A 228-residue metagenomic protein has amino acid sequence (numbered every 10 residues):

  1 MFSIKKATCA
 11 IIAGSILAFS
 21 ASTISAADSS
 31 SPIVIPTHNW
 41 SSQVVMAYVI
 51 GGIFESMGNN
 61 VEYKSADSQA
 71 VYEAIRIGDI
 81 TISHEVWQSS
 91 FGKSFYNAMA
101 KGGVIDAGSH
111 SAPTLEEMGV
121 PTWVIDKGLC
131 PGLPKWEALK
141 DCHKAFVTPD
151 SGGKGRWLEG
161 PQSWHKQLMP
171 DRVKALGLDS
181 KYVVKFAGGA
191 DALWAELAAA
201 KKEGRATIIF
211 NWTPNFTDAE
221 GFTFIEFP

Functional and structural regions predicted by a protein language model:
M1-I11: Bacterial N-terminal signal peptides that target proteins for export
A10-S20: Bacterial N-terminal signal peptides
S22-A26: Sec/Tat signal peptide C-region and signal peptidase I cleavage site
S29-S42, N59-K64, G153-L158: Short, well-ordered beta-strand elements
S41-N60, D171-K174: Short, polar/charged alpha-helical segment
A47, A66-G103, A192, A198-A200 (+1 more regions): Pocket-flanking alpha-helical
I80-E85, L158-P228: Ligand-binding pocket segment of bilobal, Venus flytrap-like solute-binding proteins
G103-L158: A conserved helix-loop-strand patch within extracytoplasmic ligand-binding domains of the periplasmic binding
